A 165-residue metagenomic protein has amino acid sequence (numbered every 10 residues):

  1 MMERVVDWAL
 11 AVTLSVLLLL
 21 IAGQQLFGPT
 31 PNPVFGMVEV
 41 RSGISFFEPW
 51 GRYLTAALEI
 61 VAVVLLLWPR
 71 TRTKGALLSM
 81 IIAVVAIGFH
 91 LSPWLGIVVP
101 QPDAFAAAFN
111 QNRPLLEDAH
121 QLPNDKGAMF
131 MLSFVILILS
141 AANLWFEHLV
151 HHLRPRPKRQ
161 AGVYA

Functional and structural regions predicted by a protein language model:
M1-A165: Membrane-interface extramembranous regions
